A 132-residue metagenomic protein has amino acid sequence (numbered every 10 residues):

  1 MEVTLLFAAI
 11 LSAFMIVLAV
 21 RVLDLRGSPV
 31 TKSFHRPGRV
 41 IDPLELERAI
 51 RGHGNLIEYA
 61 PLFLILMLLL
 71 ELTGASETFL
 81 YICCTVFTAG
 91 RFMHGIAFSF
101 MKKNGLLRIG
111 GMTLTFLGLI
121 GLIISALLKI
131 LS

Functional and structural regions predicted by a protein language model:
V3-L18: Alpha-helical transmembrane segments
F7-I10, I50-H53, C83-V86, G111-L114: Physicochemical signature of membrane-embedded alpha-helices that form the seven-helix bundle of GPCRs, emphasizing
F14-V17, V86-R91: Alpha-helical transmembrane segments of multi-pass membrane proteins
V20-R51: Cytosolic, membrane-interface loops and tails of multi-pass inner-membrane proteins
G54-M67, L119-I120: Core segments of transmembrane alpha-helices that mediate helix-helix packing or line hydrophobic substrate/ligand
L66-A89: Short alpha-helical packing/oligomerization segments
M93-G118: Interfacial loop-to-transmembrane junctions
I123-S132: Juxtamembrane boundary at the C-terminal end of a transmembrane helix
